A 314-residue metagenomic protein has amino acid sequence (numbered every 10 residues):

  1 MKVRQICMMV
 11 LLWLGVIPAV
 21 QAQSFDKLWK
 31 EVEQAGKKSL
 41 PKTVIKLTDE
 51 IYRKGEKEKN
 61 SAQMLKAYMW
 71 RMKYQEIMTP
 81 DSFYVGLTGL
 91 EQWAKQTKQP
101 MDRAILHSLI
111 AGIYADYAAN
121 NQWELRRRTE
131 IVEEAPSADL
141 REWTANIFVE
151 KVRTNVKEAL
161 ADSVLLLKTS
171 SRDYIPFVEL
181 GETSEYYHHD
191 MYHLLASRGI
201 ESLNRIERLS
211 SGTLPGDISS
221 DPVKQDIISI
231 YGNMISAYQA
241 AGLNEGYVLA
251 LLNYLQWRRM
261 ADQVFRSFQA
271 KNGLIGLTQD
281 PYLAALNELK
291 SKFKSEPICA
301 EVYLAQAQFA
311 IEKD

Functional and structural regions predicted by a protein language model:
M1-L28: Bacterial Sec-dependent N-terminal signal peptides
F25-D314: Extracytoplasmic/secretory-pathway proteins
